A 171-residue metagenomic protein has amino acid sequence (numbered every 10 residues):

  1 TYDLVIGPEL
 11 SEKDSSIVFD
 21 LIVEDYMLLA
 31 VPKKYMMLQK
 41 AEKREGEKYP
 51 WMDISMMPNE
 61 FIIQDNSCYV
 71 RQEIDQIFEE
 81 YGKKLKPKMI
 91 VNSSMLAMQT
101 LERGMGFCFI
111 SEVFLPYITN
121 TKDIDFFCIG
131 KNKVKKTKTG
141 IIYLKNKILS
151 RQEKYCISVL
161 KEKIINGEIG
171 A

Functional and structural regions predicted by a protein language model:
T1-D14, G82, I90-V91: Central regulatory/effector-binding core of bacterial HTH transcription factors
I6-S11, P32-K33, S93, I110-L115: Beta->alpha turn/N-cap motifs
D14-L21, D25, Y49, M95-N146: Beta-alpha-beta core module
I17-I62: Flexible hinge/capping segments at coil-to-helix
P58, R71-K84: Ligand-binding cleft/hinge of the Venus flytrap
Q64, K84-S93: Short beta-strand-to-loop elements that line the ligand-binding cleft of bilobed periplasmic-binding protein-like
E73-I74, K147-E162: Short amphipathic alpha-helical coupling segments at ligand-binding clamshell hinges and other catalytic/signaling
K161-A171: Periplasmic-binding protein-like
